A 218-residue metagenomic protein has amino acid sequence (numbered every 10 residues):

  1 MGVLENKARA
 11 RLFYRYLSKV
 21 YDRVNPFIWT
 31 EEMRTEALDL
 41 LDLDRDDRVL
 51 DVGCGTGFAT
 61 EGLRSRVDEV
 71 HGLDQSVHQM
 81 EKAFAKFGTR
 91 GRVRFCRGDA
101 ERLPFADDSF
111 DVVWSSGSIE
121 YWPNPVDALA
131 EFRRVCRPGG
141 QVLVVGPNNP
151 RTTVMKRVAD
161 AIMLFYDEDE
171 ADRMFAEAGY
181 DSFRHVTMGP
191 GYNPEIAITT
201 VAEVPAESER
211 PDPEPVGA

Functional and structural regions predicted by a protein language model:
M1-D44, F58-G62, Q79-K82, K86 (+1 more regions): Conserved class I S-adenosyl-L-methionine
L50-R102: Class I SAM-dependent methyltransferase SAM/SAH-binding core
W114: A conserved beta-strand element that flanks and buttresses the S-adenosyl-L-methionine
V126-P138: A short glycine-rich, Lys/Arg-flanked "PGG" loop and its adjoining helix->strand segment in the class I
G140-G146: Conserved beta-strand signature within the Rossmann-like core of class I S-adenosyl-L-methionine
P147-I162: Short, glycine-/aromatic-enriched active-site segment of Class I SAM-dependent methyltransferases
L164-G179: Short alpha-helix
T187-A218: Core SAM-dependent methyltransferase catalytic element
